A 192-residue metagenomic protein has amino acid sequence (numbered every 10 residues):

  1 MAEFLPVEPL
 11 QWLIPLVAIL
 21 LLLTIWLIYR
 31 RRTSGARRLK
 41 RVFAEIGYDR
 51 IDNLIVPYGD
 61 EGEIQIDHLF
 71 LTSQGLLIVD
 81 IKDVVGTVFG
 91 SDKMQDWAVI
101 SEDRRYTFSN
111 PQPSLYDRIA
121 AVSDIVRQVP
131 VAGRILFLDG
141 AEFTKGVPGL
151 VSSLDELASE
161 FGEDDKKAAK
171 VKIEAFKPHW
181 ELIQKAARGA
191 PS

Functional and structural regions predicted by a protein language model:
M1-I64, F70-L76, V85-T87, S101-S192: Surface-exposed interaction regions that form or flank ligand-binding interfaces
K82-A98: Amphipathic, interface-forming alpha-helical segments with heptad-repeat character
